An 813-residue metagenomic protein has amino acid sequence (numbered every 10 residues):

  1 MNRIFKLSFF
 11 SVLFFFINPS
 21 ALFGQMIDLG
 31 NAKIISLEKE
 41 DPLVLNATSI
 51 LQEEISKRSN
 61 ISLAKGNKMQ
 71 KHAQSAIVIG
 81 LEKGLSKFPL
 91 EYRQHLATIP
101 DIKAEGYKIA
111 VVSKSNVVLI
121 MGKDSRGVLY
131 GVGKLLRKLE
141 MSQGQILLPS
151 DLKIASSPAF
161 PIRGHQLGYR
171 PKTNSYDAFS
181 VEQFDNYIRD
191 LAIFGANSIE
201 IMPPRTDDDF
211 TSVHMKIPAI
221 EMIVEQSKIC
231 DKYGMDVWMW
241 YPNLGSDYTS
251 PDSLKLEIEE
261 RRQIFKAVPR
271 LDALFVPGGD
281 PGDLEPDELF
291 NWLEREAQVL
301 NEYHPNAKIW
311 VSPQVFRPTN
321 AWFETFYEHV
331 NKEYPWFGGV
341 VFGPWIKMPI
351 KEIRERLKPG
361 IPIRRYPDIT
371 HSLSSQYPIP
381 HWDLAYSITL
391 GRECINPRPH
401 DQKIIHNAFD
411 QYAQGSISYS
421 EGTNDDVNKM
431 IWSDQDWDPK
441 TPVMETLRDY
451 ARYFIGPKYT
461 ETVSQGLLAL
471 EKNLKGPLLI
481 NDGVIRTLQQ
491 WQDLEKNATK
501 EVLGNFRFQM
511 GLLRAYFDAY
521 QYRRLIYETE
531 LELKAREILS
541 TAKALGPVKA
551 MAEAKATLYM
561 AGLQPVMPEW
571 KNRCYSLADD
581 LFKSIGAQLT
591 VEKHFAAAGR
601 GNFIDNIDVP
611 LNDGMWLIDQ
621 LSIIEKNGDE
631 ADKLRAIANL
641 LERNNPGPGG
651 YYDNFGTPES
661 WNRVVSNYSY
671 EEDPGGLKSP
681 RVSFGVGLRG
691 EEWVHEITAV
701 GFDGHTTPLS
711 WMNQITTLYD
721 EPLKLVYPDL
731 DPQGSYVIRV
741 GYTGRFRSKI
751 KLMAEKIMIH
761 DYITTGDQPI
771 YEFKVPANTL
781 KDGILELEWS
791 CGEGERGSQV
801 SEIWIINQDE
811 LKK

Functional and structural regions predicted by a protein language model:
M1-F5: N-terminal secretory signal peptides that target proteins for export/translocation
K6-L13, A21-V111, L148: Acidic, contiguous N-terminal accessory segments
S36-E40, V78-G84, M121-K123, Y169 (+5 more regions): Structural motif
I50, E54-S56, Q94-K255, K266-R270 (+1 more regions): Feature activates predominantly on carbohydrate-active enzymes
S142-G144, N197, D209, V213-S227 (+6 more regions): Catalytic-core regions of glycoside hydrolase
S420-N428, K440-P648: C-terminal non-catalytic alpha-helical accessory regions
R635-Q733, E793-L811: Glycan-recognition and processing domains
S710-V737, G741-D809: Beta-strand-rich ligand-recognition modules
